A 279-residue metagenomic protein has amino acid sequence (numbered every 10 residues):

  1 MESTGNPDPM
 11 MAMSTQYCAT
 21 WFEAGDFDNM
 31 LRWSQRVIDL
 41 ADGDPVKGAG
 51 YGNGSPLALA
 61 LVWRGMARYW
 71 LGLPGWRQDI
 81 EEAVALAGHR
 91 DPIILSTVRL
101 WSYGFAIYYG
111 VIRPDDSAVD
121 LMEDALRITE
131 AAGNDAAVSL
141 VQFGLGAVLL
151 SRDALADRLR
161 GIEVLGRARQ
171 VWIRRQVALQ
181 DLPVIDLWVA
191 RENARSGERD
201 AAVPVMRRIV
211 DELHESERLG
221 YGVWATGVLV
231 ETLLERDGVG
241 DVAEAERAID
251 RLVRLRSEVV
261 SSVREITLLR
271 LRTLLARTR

Functional and structural regions predicted by a protein language model:
M1, Q35-D39, L61, W70-R279: Helix-coil-helix junctions within alpha-helical repeat/solenoid scaffolds
S3, P7-M10, S14-D44, G50-G72 (+2 more regions): Hydrophobic, small-residue-rich alpha-helical packing segments that form membrane-like cores
